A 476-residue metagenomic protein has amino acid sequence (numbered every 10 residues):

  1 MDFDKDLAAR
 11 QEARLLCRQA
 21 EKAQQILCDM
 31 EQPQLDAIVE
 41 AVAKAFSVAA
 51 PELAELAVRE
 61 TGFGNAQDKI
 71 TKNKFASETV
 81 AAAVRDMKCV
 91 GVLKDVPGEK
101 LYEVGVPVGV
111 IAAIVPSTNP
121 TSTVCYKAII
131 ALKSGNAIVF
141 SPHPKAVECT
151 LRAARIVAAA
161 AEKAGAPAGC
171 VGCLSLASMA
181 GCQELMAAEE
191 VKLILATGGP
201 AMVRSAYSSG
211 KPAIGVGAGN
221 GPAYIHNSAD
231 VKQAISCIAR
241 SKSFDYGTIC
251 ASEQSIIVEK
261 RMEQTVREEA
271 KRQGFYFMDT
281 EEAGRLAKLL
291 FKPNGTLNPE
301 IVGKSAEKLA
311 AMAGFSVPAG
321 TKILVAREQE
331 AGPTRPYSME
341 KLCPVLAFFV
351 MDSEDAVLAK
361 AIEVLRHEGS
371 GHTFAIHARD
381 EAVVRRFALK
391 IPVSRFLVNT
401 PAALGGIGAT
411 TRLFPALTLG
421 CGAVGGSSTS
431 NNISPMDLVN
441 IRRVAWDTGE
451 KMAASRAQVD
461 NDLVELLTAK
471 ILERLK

Functional and structural regions predicted by a protein language model:
M1-Y102, I130, R272: N-terminal Rossmann-like NAD(P)+-binding subdomain of aldehyde/semialdehyde dehydrogenases
D6-R10, C125, V203-G332: ALDH superfamily catalytic-core signature
L16-R18, G215-G217, Y246-C250, R335-L342 (+1 more regions): Short, flexible turn/loop "capping" segments at secondary-structure junctions
E21-Q24, C28-E31, V42-A50, A54-A57 (+13 more regions): Structural signal for hydrophobic packing residues in well-ordered secondary-structure cores of soluble enzyme domains
C28, F315-K476: Conserved C-terminal structural/oligomerization subdomain of aldehyde/semialdehyde dehydrogenase
V92-Q233: Rossmann-like NAD(P) dinucleotide-binding subdomain of oxidoreductase/dehydrogenase enzymes
P142, N220-Y224, Q254, C343 (+1 more regions): Short beta-alpha connecting loops at secondary-structure transitions that line or flank enzyme active sites
M186-E189, D230, F291-P299, Y337 (+1 more regions): Short, surface-exposed amphipathic charged segments that create phosphate/polyanion-binding patches used for binding
